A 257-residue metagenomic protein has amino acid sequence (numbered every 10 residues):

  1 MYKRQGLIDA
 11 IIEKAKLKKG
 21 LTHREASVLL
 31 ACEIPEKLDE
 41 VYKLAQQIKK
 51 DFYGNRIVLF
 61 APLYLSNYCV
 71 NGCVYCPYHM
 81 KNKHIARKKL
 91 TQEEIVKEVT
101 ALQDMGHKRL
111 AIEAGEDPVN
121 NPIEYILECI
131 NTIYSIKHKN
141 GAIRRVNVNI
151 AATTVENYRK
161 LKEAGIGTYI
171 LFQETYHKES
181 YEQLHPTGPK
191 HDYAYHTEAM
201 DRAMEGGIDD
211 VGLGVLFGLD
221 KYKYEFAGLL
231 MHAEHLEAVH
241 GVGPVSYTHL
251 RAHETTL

Functional and structural regions predicted by a protein language model:
M1-Y2, H249-L257: Single conserved hydrophobic/aromatic residue that forms the stacking wall/gate of nucleotide- or nucleobase-binding
K3-L63, Y68-N71: Flexible, acidic/Gly-rich N-terminal and inter-domain linker regions that tether and position cofactor-handling modules
D9, S27, Q92-T100, D104 (+7 more regions): Amphipathic, non-transmembrane alpha-helical secondary structure
G54, V58-E94: Canonical Radical SAM [4Fe-4S] cluster-binding loop centered on the CxxxCxxC motif and its immediate flanking residues
C73, R109-L110, I123-V215: Radical SAM/AdoMet-radical enzyme domain recognition
M80-A111, T132-S135: Conserved alpha-helical substructure of the radical SAM core
E113-P122: Glycine-rich, proline-tolerant flexible connector loops at the mouths of alpha/beta enzymes
A114, G167-T168, Q173, A194-R251: Conserved C-terminal portion of the radical SAM core fold that forms the substrate/S-adenosylmethionine-binding
